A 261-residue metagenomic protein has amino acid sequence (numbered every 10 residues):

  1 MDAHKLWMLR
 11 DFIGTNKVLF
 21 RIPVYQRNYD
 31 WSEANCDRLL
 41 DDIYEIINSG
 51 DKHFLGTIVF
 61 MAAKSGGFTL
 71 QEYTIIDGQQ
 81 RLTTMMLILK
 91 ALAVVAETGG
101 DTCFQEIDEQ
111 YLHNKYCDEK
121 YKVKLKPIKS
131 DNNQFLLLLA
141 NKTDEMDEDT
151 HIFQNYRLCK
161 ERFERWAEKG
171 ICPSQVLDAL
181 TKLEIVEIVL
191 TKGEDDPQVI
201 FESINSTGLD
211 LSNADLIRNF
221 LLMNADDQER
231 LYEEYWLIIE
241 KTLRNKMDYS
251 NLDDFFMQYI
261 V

Functional and structural regions predicted by a protein language model:
M1-I76, M86, E187: Short alpha-helix boundary/capping and kink motifs at helix termini
H4, A62-F68, L82, K192-D196 (+2 more regions): Flexible loop/turn segments at secondary-structure boundaries
W31-C36, I43, G50-D51, Q80-R81 (+1 more regions): Phosphate/oxyanion-binding active-site loops and adjacent basic polyanion-contact surfaces
I58, A63-D77, E119-E148: Aromatic/His-enriched, Gly/Pro-containing loop or helix-boundary segments that lie immediately adjacent to catalytic
L82-T98: Short active-site loop/helix that positions an aromatic residue
V95-D101, T207-S212: Short, polar/flexible loop-turn hinges at active-site or ligand-entry regions and domain interfaces
A96-P127: Flexible phosphate/Mg2+-sensing switch loops adjacent to catalytic phosphate-binding sites
K129-V261: Polyanionic (Asp/Glu-rich) segments that form extended negatively charged tracts
